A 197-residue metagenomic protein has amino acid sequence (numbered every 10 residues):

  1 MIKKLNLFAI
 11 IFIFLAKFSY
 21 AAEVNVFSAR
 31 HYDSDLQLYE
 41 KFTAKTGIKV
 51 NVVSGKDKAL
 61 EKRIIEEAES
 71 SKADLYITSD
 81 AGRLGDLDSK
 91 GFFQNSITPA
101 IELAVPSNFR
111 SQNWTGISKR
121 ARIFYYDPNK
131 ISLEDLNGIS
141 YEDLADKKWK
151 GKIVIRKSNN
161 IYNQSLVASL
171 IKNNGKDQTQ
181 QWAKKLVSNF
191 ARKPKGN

Functional and structural regions predicted by a protein language model:
I2-K3, E23: N-terminal leader/targeting segments
K3-I11: Sec-dependent signal peptide recognition, specifically the positively charged N-region followed immediately by
I11-F14, G82: Short, linear, compositionally biased motifs with a strong N-terminal bias
L15-A21: Sec/Tat signal peptide C-region and signal peptidase I cleavage site
A16, G47-V53, Y125, N129: Solvent-exposed, well-ordered amphipathic alpha-helical segments that flank/support binding or catalytic loops
A21-D86: Early extracytoplasmic/lumenal segment of secretory-pathway proteins
A29, D33, K72-G196: Extracytoplasmic ligand-binding site segments that recognize negatively charged/polar headgroups
